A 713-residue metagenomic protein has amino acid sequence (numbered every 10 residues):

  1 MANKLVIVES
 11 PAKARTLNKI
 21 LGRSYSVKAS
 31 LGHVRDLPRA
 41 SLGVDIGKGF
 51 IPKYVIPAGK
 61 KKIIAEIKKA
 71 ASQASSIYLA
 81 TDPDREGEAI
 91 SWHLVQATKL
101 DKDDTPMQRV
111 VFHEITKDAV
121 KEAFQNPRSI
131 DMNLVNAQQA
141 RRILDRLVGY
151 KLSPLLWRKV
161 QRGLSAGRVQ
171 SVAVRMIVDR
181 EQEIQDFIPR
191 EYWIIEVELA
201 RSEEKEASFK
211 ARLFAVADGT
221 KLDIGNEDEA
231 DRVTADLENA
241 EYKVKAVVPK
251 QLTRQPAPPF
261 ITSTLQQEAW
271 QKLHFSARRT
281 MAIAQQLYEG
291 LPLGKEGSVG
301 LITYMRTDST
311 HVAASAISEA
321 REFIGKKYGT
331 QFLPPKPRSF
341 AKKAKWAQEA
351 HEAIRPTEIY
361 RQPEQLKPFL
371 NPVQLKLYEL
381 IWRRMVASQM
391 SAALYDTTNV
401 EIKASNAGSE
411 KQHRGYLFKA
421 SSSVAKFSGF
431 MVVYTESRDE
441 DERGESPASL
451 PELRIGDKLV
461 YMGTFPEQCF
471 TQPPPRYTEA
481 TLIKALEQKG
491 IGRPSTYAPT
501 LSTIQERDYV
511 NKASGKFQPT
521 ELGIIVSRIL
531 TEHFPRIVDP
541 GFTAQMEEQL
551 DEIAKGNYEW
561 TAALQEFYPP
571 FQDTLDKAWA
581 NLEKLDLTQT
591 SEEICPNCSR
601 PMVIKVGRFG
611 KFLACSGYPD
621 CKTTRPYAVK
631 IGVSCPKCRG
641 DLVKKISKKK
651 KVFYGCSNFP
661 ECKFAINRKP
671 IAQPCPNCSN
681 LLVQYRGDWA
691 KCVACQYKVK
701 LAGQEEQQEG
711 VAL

Functional and structural regions predicted by a protein language model:
M1-R142, K151, K221-G225, D231 (+1 more regions): Intrinsically disordered, low-complexity regulatory segments
A2, D82-D84, Q161-S165, P249-P258 (+3 more regions): Conserved short loop/turn motifs at secondary-structure junctions
A2-L5, T16, Y25, A97 (+6 more regions): Basic, low-complexity terminal or inter-domain segments flanking catalytic cores
T16-I20, E66, A89-A97, A119-A123 (+9 more regions): Alpha-helical scaffold elements adjacent to nucleotide-binding pockets in ATP/GTP-utilizing enzyme cores
I115-V197, P249-K250: C-terminal or mid-to-C-terminal helical accessory/interaction module adjacent to the motor/catalytic core
R141-K151, V169, L199, L252-T264 (+4 more regions): Core structural elements
D218, L222-P258: Metal- or metallocofactor-binding catalytic centers and their adjacent structured scaffolds across diverse enzyme
T264-S276, I483-R493: Short helix-coil junctions and helix-kink-helix linkers
